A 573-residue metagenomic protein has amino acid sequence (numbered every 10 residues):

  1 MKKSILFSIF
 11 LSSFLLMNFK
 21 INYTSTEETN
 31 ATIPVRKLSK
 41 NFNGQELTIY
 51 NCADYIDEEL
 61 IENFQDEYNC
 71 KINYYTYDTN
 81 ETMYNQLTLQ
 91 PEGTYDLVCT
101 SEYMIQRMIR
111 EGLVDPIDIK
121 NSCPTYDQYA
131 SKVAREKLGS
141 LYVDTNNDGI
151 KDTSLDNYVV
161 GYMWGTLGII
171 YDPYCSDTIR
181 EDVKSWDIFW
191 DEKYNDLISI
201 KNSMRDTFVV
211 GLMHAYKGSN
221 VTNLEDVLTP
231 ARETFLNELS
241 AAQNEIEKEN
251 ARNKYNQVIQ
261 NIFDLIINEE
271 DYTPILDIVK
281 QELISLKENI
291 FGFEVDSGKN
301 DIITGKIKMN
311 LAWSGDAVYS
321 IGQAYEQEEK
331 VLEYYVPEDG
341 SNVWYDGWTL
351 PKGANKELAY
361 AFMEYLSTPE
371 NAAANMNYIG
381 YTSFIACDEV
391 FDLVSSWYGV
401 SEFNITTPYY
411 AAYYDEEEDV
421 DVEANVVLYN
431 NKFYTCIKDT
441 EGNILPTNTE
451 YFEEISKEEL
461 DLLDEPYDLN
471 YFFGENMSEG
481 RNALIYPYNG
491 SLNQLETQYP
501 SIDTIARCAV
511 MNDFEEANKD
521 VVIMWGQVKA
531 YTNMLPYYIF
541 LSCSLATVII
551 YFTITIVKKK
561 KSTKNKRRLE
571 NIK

Functional and structural regions predicted by a protein language model:
K3-N22, L545-F552: Sec-dependent N-terminal signal peptides of Gram-positive bacterial secreted proteins and lipoproteins
Y23, E27-E111, L535-Y537: Early extracytoplasmic/lumenal segment of secretory-pathway proteins
A53-E58, D78, Y103, I109-K306 (+1 more regions): Extracytoplasmic ligand-binding site segments that recognize negatively charged/polar headgroups
M83-L87, I105, W186, G298-D301 (+2 more regions): Short, hydrophobic alpha-helical packing/hinge segments within bilobed ligand-binding/sensory domains
L239-R252, K432, K457-I572: Conserved C-terminal helix/tail region of periplasmic/extracytoplasmic solute-binding proteins
E288-G353, W397-T407: Extracytoplasmic/periplasmic substrate-binding proteins
N342, D346-Y410, D415, K457-T504 (+1 more regions): Mature extracytoplasmic/periplasmic domains
I405-E465: Tryptophan-rich substrate-binding surfaces of secreted polymer-degrading and adhesive proteins
